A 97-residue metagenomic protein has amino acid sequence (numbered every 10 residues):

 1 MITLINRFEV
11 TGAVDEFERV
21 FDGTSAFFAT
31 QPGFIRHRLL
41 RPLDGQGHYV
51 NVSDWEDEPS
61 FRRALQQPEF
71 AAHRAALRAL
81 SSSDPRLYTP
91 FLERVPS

Functional and structural regions predicted by a protein language model:
I2, R38-V50, A75-S97: Glycine-rich beta-strand-turn "strand-cap" elements at beta-sheet edges
I2-F8: Active-site-flanking beta-strand signature of metal-NTP-handling nucleotidyl enzymes and homologous cyclase-like
E9-R19: Short, surface-exposed ligand-recognition loops at beta-strand->loop->(often short) alpha-helix junctions that present
T11-A13, P42-D44, E56-E58: Short coil/turn motifs at secondary-structure junctions
E18, D22, E69: Conserved GNAT-fold acetyl-CoA-binding loop/helix
A26-R36, D54-Y88: An amphipathic, aromatic/His-enriched active-site/gating alpha helix that lines ligand/cofactor pockets
